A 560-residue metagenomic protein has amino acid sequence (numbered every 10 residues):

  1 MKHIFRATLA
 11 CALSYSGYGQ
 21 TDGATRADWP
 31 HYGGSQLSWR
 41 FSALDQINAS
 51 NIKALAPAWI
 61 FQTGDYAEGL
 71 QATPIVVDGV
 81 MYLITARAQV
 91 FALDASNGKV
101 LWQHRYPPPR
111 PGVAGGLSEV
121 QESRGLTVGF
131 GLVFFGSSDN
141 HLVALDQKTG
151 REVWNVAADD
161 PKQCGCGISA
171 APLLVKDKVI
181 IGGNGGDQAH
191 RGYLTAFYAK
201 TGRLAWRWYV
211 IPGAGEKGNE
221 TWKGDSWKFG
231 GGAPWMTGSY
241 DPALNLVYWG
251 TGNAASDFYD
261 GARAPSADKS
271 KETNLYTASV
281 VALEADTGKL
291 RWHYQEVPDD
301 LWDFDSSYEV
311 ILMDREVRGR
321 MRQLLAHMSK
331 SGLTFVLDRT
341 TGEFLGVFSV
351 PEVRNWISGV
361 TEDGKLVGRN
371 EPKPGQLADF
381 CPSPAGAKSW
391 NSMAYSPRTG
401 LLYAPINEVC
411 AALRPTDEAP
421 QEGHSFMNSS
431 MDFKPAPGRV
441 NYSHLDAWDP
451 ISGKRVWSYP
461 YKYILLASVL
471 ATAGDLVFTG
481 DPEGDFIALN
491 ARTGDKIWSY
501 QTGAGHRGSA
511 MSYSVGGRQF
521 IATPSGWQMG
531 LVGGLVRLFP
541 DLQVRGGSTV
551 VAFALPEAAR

Functional and structural regions predicted by a protein language model:
Q20-P57, V210-K217, L366-N370, K434-P435 (+1 more regions): Blade/loop signatures of beta-propeller domains
W29-G33, G69-Q89, G115-L142, G165-R191 (+8 more regions): Repeat-blade elements of multi-bladed beta-propeller folds
F41-D159, A471-T472: N-terminal cofactor/phosphate-binding cores enriched in small/glycine residues, especially glycine-rich loops such as
F61-T73, Q103-T127, E152-A171, Q188 (+11 more regions): Extracytoplasmic beta-rich repeat domains
L145-G150, G192-L204, A267-G288, L337-G342 (+2 more regions): Beta-propeller blade signature
I311-P351, N355-W356, P372-S383, K388 (+5 more regions): Phosphate/diphosphate-binding loops
D314, I406-E408, P437-D495: Loop/turn-rich, solvent-exposed surfaces of beta-rich toroidal or solenoidal domains
M511-R560: Blade-level signature of beta-propeller repeat domains, shared across WD40, Kelch, NHL, RCC1 and BNR/Asp-box propellers
